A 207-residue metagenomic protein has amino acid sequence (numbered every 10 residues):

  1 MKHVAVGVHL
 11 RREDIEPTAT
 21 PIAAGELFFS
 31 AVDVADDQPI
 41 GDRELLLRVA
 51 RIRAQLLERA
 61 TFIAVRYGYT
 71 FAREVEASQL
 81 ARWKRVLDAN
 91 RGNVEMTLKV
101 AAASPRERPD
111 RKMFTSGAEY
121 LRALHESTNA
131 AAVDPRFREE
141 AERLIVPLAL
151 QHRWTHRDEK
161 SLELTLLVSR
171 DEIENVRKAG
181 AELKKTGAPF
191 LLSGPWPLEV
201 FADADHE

Functional and structural regions predicted by a protein language model:
M1-E207: An interfacial alpha-helical scaffold signature
